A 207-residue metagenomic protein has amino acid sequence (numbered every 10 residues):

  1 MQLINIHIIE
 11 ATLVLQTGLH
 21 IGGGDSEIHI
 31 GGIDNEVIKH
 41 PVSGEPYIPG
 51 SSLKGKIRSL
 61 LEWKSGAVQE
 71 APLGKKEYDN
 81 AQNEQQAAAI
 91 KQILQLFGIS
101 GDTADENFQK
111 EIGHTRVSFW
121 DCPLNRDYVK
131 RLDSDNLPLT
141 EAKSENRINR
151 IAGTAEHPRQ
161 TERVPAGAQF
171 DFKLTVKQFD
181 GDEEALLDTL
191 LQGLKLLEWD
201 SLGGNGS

Functional and structural regions predicted by a protein language model:
M1-I148, G153-S207: RNA-binding basic/glycine-rich loop and surface signature characteristic of RAMP-family CRISPR effectors
